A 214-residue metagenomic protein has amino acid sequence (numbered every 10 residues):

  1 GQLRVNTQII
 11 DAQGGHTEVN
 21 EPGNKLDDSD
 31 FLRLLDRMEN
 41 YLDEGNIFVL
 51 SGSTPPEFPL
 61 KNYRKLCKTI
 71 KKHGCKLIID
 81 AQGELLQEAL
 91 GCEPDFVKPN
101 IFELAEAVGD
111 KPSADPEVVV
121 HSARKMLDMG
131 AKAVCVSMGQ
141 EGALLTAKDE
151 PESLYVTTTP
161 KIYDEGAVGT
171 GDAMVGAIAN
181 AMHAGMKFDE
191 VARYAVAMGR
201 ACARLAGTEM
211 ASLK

Functional and structural regions predicted by a protein language model:
G1-N46: Conserved N-terminal subdomain of the carbohydrate kinase-like
Q2, G14, P22-N24, S53-P56 (+2 more regions): Short glycine-rich anion-binding loops that position phosphate/pyrophosphate groups of nucleotides and phosphorylated
E18-N20, G45-S53, D80, K98-I101 (+1 more regions): Short beta-strands and strand-loop turn motifs
E18-S29, L50-E57, H73-K76, D110-K111: Flexible, glycine/proline-enriched loop segments at strand-loop-helix junctions that form or flank small-ligand binding
N24-D27, T54-F58, L85-Q87, G142-A143 (+1 more regions): Short, small-residue-enriched loops and turns at beta-alpha junctions that line or gate enzyme active sites
S29, E106-P112, D164-G169: Short, charged, surface-exposed secondary-structure boundary motifs
K61-S153: Conserved phosphate/ATP/ADP-binding segment of small-molecule kinases
Q87, P116-K214: Conserved phosphate-binding/catalytic region of the ribokinase-like
